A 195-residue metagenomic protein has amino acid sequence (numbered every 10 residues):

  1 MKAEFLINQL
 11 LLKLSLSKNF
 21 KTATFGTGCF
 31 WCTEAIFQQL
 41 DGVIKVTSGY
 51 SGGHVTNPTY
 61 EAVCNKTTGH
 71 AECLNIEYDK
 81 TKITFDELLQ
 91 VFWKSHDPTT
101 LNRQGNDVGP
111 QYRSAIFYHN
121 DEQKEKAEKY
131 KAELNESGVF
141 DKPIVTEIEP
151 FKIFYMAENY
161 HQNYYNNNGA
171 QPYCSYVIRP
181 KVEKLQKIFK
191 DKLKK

Functional and structural regions predicted by a protein language model:
M1-K195: Flexible coil/turn and secondary-structure edge motifs
